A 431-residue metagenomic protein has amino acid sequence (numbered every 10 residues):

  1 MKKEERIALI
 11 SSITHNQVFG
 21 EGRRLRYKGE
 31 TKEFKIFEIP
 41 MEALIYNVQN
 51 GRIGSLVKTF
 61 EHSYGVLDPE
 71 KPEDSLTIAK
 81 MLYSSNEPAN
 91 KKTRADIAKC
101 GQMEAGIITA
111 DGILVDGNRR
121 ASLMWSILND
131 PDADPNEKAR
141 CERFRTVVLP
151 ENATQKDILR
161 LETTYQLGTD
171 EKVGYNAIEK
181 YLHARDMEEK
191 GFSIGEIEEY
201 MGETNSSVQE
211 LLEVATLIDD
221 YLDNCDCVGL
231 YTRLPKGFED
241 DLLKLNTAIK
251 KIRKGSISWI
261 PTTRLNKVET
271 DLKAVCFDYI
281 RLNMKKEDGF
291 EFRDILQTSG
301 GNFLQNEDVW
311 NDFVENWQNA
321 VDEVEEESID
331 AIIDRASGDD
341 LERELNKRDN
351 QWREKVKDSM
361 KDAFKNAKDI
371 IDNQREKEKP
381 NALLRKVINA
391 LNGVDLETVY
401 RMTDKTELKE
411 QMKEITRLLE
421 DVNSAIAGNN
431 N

Functional and structural regions predicted by a protein language model:
M1-N136: Short, charged/polar connector segments at secondary-structure boundaries
M1-R24, T31, K35, L391 (+1 more regions): An acidic, glycine-rich, mixed-charge low-complexity segment common to nucleic-acid enzymes
S11-V18, K250-M284: Bergerat-fold GHKL/Histidine-kinase-like ATPase
M81-L82, N129, K138-D223: Amphipathic, charge-rich alpha-helical segments that serve as recognition/docking helices
R119-P135, L265-Q297: Short active-site loop/helix that positions an aromatic residue
D226-T263: Intrinsically disordered, low-complexity basic tails/linkers immediately adjacent to helix-turn-helix/homeobox/MYB/SANT
N283-A320: Eukaryote-biased activation of long, low-complexity terminal tails and linkers
A331-E410: Charged/polar low-complexity intrinsically disordered segments, enriched in acidic residues
